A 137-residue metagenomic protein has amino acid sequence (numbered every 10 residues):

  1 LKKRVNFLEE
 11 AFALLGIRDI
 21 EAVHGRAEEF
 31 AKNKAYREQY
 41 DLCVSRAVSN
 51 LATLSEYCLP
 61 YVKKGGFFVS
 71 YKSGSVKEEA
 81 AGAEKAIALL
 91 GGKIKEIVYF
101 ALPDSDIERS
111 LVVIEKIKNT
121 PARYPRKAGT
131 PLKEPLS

Functional and structural regions predicted by a protein language model:
L1-S49, S55-E56: Conserved SAM/SAH cofactor-binding pocket of Class I
R4-N6, V76, A80: Short alpha-helix immediately C-terminal to the canonical SAM-binding loop
L8, K72, I114: Residue-level signal for inorganic ion chemistry
E28, S73-K77, L102: Short "lid" loop at the C-terminus of a central beta-strand within the Rossmann-like core of SAM-dependent
V48, Y71-S75, Y99: Short strand-turn motif at the edge of the Rossmann-like AdoMet-binding core
V62-K64: Helix-to-beta-strand junctions that scaffold the AdoMet/dcAdoMet cofactor pocket in Class I SAM-dependent enzymes
A81-S137: SAM/dcSAM-binding transferase cores
